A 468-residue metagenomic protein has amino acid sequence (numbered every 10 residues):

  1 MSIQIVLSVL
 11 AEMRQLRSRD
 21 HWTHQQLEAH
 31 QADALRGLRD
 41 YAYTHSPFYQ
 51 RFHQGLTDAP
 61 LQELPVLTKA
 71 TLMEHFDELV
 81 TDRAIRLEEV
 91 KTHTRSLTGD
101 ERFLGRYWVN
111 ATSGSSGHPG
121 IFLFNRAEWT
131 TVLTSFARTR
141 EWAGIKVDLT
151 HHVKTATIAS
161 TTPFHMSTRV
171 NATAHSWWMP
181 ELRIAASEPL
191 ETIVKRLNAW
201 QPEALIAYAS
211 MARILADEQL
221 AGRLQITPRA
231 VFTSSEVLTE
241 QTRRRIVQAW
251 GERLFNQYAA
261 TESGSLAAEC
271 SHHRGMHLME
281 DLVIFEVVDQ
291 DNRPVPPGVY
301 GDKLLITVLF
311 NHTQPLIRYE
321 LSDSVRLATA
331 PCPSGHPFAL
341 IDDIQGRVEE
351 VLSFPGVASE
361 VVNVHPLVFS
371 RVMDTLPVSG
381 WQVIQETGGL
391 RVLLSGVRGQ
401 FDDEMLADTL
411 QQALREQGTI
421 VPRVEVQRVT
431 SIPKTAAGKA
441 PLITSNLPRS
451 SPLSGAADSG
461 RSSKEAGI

Functional and structural regions predicted by a protein language model:
M1-A111, H118-V153, A199-I206, Q225-I226 (+6 more regions): Nucleotide 5′-phosphate-binding alpha/beta core
A42, T112, T155, L205 (+7 more regions): Residue-level signal for inorganic ion chemistry
T130, T134, K154-M211: AMP-binding/adenylate-forming
W177, T227, A249-R253: Short, structured coil segments at secondary-structure junctions
L182-A185, F255-Q257, V424-V429: General small-molecule cofactor/ligand-binding pocket signal
A185-T192, P202-R243, N256-E262: Adenylate-forming
L205, L305, F310-T419: AMP-binding/adenylate-forming catalytic core of the ANL superfamily
L238-P331: Conserved AMP-binding/adenylate-forming
